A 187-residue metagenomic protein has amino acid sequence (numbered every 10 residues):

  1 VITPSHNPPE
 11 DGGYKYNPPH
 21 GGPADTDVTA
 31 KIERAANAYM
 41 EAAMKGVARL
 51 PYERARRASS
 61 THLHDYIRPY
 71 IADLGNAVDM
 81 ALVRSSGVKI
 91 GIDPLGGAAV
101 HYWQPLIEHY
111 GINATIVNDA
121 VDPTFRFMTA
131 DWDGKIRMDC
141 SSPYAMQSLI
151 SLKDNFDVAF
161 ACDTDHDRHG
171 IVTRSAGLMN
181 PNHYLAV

Functional and structural regions predicted by a protein language model:
V1, G91, D157-A161: Short glycine-aspartate micro-motif
T3, P18, P94, N118-V121 (+4 more regions): Active-site proximal loops enriched in glycine and acidic residues that flank catalytic Cys/His/Asp and coordinate
H6: Signature for phosphate-centric chemistry
P9, P19-G22, R34, M146-V187: Replace "Mg2+/Mn2+-dependent" with "divalent metal-dependent
E10-L152: Gly/Ser/Thr-enriched, mixed-charge loops and adjacent short helices that form phosphate/oxyanion-binding elements
